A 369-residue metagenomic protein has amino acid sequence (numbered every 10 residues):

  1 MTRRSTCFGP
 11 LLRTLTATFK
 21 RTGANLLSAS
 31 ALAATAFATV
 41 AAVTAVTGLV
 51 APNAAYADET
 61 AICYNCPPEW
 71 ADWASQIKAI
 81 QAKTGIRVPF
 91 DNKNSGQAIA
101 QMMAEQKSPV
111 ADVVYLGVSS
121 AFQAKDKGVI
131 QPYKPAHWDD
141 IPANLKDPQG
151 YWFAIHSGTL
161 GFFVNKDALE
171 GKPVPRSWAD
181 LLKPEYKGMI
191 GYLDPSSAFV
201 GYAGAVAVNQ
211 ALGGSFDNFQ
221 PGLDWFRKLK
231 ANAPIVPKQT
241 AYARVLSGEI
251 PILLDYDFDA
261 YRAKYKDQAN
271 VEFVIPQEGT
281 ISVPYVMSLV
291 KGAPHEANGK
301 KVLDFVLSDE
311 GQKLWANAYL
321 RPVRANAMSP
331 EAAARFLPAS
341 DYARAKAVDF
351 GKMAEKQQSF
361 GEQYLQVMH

Functional and structural regions predicted by a protein language model:
I62, C66-P89, F162, A263: Short, polar/charged alpha-helical segment
C66-A74, Q97, V110-E249: Extracytoplasmic ligand-binding site segments that recognize negatively charged/polar headgroups
S119-Q123, L246, P251-N270: A ligand-binding cleft/hinge motif common to bilobed small-molecule-binding domains
I130-D139, W152-F153, A179-L182, P251-I252 (+3 more regions): Short beta-strand->loop
D140-A143, L223-K228, P234-I235, D267-K291 (+1 more regions): Periplasmic-binding protein-like
G161-A168, V206-A211, V283-E296, V306 (+1 more regions): A bilobed periplasmic-binding-protein/Venus flytrap-type ligand-binding module shared by bacterial periplasmic
V290-A347: Mature extracytoplasmic/periplasmic domains
A332-H369: Extracellular/periplasmic bilobal clamshell ligand-binding domains
